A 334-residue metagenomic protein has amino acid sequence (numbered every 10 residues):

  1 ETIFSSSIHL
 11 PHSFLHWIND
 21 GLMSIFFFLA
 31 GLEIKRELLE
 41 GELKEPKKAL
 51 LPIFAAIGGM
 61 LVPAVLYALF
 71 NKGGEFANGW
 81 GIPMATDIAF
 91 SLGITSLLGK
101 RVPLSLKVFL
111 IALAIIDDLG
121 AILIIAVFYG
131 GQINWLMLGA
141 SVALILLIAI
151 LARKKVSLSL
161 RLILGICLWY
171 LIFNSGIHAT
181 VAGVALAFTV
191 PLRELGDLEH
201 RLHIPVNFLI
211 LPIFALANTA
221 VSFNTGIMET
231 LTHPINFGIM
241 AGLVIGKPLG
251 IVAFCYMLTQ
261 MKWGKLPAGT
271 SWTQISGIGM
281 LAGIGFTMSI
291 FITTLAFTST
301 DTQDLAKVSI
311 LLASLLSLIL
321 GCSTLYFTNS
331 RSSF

Functional and structural regions predicted by a protein language model:
E1-H9, S13, L29-K44, L61-G81: Transmembrane alpha-helix boundary signature
E1-L10, K72-F76, L123, S222-H233 (+1 more regions): Membrane-interface helix termini and inter-helical loops of multi-pass transporters
L15-F27, E75-A89, G130-A143, I177-V184 (+1 more regions): Structural signature of hydrophobic alpha-helical transmembrane segments
F28-K44, L92-P103, L146-V156, V190-D197 (+2 more regions): C-terminal ends of transmembrane helices
E37-V65, N134-A143, L147, F223-L249 (+2 more regions): Entry/N-cap segments of selected transmembrane alpha helices and their immediately preceding amphipathic helices
F54-L92, M240-A296, L315-F327: Transmembrane alpha-helices that form the ion-translocation and gating core of multi-pass ion transport proteins
T95, G99-P191: Functional cores that coordinate and move charged inorganic groups
I124, A152, S157-C167, L171-F173 (+3 more regions): Predominantly late transmembrane helices and immediately cytosolic-facing juxtamembrane segments
